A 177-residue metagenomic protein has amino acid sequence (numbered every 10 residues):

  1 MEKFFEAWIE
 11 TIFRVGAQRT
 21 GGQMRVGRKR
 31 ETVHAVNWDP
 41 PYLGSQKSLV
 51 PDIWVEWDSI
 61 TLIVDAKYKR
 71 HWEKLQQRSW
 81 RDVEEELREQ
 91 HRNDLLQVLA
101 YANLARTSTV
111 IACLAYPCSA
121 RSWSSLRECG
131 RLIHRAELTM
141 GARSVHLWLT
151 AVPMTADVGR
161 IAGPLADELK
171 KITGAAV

Functional and structural regions predicted by a protein language model:
M1-V177: Catalytic core segments in nucleotide and nucleic-acid processing enzymes
